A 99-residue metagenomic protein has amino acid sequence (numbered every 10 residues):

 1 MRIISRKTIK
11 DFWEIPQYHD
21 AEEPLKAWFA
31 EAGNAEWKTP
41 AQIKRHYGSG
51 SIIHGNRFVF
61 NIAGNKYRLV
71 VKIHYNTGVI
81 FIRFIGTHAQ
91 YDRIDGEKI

Functional and structural regions predicted by a protein language model:
M1-K66, H74-F81, H88-I99: Basic, Lys/Arg-enriched alpha-helical interface segments
